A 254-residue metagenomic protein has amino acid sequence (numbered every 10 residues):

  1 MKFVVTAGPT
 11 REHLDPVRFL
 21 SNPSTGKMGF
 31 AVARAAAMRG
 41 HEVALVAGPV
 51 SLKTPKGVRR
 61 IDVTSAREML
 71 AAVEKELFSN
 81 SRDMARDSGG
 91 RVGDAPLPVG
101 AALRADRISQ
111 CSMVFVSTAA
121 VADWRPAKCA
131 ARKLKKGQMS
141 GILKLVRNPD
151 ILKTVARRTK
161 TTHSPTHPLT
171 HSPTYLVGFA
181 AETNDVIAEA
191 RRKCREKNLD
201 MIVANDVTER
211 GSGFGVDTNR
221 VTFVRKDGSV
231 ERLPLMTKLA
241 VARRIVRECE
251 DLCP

Functional and structural regions predicted by a protein language model:
M1-D83, Q110-H163, H167-P254: A cross-family phosphate/adenosyl-ligand binding-site feature
R86, G93-A105, L169-S172: Short, low-complexity intrinsically disordered segments enriched in A/P/G/S/L with frequent Arg, especially at protein
